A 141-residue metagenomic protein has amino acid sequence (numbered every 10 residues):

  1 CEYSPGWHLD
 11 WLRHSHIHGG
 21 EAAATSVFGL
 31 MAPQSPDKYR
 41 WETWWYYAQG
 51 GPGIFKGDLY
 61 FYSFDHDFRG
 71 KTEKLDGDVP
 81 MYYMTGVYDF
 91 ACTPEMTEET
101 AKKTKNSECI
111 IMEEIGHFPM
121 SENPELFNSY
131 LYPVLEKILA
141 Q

Functional and structural regions predicted by a protein language model:
C1-G19: Flexible "cap/lid" loop of the alpha/beta hydrolase fold
E42-K71: Hydrophobic, aromatic-rich cap/lid helix
Y47, D89, G116-P119: Glycosyltransferase donor-binding loop in the core domain
E73-D78, K103-T104: Short, conserved loop/helix-junction motifs that constitute active-site signature segments in enzyme catalytic cores
G77, Y83-T85, D89: Short beta-strand/loop motif that positions the catalytic acidic residue of the alpha/beta-hydrolase fold
F90-M96: Conserved alpha/beta-hydrolase "acid-adjacent" motif
E98-S107: Active-site-adjacent alpha-helix of alpha/beta-hydrolase-fold enzymes
S107-Q141: Catalytic active-site module of serine/aspartate enzymes centered on a nucleophile-bearing elbow/loop
